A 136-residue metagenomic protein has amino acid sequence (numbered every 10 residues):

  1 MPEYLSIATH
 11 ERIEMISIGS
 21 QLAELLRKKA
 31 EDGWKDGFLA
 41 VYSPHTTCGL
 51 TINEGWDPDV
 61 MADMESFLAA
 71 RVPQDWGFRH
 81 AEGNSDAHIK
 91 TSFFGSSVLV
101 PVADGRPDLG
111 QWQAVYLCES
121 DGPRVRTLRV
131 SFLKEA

Functional and structural regions predicted by a protein language model:
M1-A136: Active-site histidine-anchored catalytic micro-motif
